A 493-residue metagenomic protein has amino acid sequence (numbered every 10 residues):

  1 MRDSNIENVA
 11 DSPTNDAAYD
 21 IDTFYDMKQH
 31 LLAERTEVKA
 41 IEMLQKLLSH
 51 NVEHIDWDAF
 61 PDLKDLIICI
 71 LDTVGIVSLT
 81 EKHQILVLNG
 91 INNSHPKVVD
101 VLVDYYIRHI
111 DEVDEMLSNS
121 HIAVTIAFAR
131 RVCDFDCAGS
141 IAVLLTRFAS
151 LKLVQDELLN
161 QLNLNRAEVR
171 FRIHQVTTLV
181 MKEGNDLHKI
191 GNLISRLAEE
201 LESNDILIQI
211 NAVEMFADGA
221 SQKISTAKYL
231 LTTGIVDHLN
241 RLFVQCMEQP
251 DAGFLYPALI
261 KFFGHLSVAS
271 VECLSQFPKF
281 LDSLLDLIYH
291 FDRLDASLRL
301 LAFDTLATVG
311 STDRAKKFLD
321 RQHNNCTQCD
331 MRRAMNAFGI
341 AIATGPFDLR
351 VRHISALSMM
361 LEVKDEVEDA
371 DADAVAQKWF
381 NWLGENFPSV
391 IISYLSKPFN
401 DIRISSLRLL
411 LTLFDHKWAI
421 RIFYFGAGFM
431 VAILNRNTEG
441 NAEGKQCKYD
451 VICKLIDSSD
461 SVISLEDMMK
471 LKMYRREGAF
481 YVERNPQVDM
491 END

Functional and structural regions predicted by a protein language model:
M1-N89, A479-D493: N-terminal "cap/leader" segments of large eukaryotic alpha-helical scaffolds
N15, L31, R35-K39, H54-P61 (+11 more regions): Short, hydrophobic/charged alpha-helical patches characteristic of ARM/HEAT alpha-solenoid repeats and analogous
D22-M27, K39-H50, D65-C69, T80-N89 (+11 more regions): Alpha-helical solenoid scaffolds in eukaryotic proteins
M27-L32, H50-D58, V87-H95, A127-F135 (+8 more regions): Helix-loop junctions that connect tandem helical modules in alpha-solenoid scaffolds
L47-L48, I67-V74, L102-E112, I141-S150 (+8 more regions): Hydrophobic residues within the alpha-helices of tandem HEAT/HEAT-like
D62, L66, L86, V101 (+18 more regions): Alpha-solenoid helical repeat scaffolds
G75-I76, Y105, A142-R147, Q175-T177 (+6 more regions): Alpha-solenoid helical repeat scaffolds
N119-H290, L294-L298, A302, V309: Solenoidal tandem-repeat scaffolds enriched in leucines and small polar residues
